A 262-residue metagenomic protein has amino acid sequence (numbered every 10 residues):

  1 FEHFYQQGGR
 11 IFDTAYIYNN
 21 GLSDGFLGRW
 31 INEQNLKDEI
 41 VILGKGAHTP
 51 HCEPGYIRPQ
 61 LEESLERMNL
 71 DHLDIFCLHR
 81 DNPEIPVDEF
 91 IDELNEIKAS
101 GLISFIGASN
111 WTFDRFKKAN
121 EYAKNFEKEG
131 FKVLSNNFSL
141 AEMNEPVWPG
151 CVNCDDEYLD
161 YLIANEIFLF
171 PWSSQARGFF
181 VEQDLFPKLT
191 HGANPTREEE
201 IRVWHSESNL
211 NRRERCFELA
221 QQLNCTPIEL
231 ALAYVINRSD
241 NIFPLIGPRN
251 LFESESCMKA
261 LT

Functional and structural regions predicted by a protein language model:
F1-F4, C52-M68, D92, F116-E121: Short, acidic/polar
F1-I40, A99: N-terminal binding-site loop/beta-alpha segment at the start of enzyme catalytic domains that lines or forms
F12, L73, I106: Glycine-centered flexible beta-alpha turn that most often forms the glycine-rich phosphate-binding loop
A15-D24, T49-G55, D81-P86, F113-F116 (+2 more regions): Acidic-and-aromatic substrate-binding clefts and catalytic sites of carbohydrate-active enzymes
G25-G28, Q60-E62, V152-E157: Alpha-helical scaffolding within the catalytic cores of extracellular/periplasmic polymer-degrading hydrolases
D38-P50, L134-F138: A short, structured active-site edge motif that brings together acidic residues
L65-P86: Active-site groove signature of glycoside hydrolases
I85-T262: Beta/alpha (TIM)-barrel catalytic core signal, keyed to glycine-rich beta->alpha loops juxtaposed to Asp/Glu that bind
